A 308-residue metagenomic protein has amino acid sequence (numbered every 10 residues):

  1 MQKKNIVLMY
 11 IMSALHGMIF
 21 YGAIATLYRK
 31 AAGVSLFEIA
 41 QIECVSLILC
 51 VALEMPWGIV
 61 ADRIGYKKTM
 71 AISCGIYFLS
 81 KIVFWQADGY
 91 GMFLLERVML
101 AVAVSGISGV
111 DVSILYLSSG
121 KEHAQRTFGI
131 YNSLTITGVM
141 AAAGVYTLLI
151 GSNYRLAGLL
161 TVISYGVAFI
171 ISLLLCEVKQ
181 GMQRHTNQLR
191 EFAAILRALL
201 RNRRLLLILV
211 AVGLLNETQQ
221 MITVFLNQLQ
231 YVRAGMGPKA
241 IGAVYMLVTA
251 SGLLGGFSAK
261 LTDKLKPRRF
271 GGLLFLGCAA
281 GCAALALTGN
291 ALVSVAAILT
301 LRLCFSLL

Functional and structural regions predicted by a protein language model:
M1-A52, R204-M246: Helix-loop boundary and gating motifs at the non-cytosolic
M1-K3, E177-A211: Juxtamembrane intracellular "pre-TM" segments in multi-pass secondary transporters
A52-G65, I150, L254-P267: Helix-to-loop junctions at the C-terminal end of transmembrane segments in multipass secondary transporters
G75-D88, L276-G289: C-terminal ends and interior cores of transmembrane alpha-helices in multi-pass membrane transporters/permeases
G91-M99, L292-T300: Paired small-residue
V98-I136: Cytoplasmic helix-loop-helix junction between adjacent transmembrane helices in 12-TM secondary transporters
V139-L159, V232-G235, K260: Transmembrane alpha-helix termini and helix-breaking/packing motifs in multi-pass membrane transporters
A157-L174: Symmetry-related core transmembrane helices of the 12-TM Major Facilitator Superfamily/SLC fold
